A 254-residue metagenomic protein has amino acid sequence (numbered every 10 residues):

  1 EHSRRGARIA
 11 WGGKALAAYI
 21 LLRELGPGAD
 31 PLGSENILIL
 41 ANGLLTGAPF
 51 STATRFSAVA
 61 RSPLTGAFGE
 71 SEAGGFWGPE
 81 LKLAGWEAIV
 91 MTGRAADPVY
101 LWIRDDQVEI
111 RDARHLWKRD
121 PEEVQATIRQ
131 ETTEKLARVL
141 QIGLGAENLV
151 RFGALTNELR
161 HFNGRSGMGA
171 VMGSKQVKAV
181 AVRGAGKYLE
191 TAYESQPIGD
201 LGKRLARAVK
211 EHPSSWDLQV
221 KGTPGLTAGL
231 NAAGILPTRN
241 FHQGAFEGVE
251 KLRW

Functional and structural regions predicted by a protein language model:
E1-E72, F76-W254: Intrinsically disordered, low-complexity segments enriched in small residues
